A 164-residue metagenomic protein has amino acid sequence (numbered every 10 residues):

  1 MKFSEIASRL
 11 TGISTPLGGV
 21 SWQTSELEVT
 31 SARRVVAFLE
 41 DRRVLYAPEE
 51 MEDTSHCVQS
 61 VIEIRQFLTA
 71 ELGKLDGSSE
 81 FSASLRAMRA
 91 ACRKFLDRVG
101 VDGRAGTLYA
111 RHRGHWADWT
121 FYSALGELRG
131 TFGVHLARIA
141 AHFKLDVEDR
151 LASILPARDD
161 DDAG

Functional and structural regions predicted by a protein language model:
M1-L45: N-terminal leader/targeting peptides and immediately adjacent processing regions
I6, I13, I62-I64, I139 (+1 more regions): Weak global preference for isoleucine
T30-L128: Structured extramembrane domains adjacent to transmembrane segments
G126-R129, G133-G164: Eukaryote-biased recognition of C-terminal alpha-helical segments
